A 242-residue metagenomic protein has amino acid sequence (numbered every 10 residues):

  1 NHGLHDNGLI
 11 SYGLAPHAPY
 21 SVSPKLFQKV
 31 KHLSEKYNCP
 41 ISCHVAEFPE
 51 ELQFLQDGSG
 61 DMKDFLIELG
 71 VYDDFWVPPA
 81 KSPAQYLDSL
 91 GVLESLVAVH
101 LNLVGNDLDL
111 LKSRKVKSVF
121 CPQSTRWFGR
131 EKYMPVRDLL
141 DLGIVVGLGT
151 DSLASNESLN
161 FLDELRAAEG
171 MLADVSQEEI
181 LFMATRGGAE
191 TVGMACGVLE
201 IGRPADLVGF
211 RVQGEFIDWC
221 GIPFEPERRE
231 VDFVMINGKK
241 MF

Functional and structural regions predicted by a protein language model:
N1-S95: Metal-coordinating catalytic core of metallo-dependent amide/deamination hydrolases
L14, H44, A98, L111 (+5 more regions): Conserved, mostly hydrophobic/aromatic
A15-P19, A46-E50, L101-V104, Q123-T125 (+1 more regions): Active-site beta-loop-alpha junctions enriched in small/polar residues
S34-N38, G91-S95, L110-V119, D141-V146: Glycine-enriched alpha-helix->loop->beta-strand junction motifs that scaffold or abut catalytic
D64, L69, S89-G91, P122 (+1 more regions): His/Asp/Glu-enriched, well-ordered alpha-helical/loop segment that forms or immediately abuts the divalent-metal
G70-P83, A98-G105, R126-K132: A general structural motif
V104-S113, C121-W127: Long hydrophobic segments that form regular secondary structure
A205-F242: C-terminal cap of metal-dependent C-N hydrolases
